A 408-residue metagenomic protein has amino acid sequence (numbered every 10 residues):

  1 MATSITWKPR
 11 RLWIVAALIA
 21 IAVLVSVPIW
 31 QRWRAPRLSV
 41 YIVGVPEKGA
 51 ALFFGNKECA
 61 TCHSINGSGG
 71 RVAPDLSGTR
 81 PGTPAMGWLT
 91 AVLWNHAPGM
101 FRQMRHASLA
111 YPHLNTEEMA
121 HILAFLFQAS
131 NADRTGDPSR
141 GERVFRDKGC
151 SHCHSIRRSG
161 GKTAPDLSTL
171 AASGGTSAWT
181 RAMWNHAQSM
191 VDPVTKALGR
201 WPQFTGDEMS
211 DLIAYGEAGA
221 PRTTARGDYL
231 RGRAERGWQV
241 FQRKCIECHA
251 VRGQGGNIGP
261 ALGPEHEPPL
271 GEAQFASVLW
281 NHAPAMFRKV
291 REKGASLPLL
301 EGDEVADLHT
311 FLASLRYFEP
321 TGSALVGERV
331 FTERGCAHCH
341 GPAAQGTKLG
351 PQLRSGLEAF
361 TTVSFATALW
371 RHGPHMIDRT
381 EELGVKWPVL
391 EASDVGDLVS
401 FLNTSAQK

Functional and structural regions predicted by a protein language model:
M1-A51, R200-S210, G227, P268 (+4 more regions): N-terminal export/targeting leaders of redox proteins
W30-P46, S64-G82, M119-D137, S151-A172 (+3 more regions): Conserved N-terminal glycine/acidic-rich loop preference
R32-F54, H121-R146, D211-V240, D307-T332 (+2 more regions): Electrostatic cytochrome c docking/interface patches
V45-K48, G55-T61, N66, H96 (+12 more regions): Short pre-active-site segment immediately N-terminal to redox-active cysteine/selenocysteine motifs in thiol-based
E47, A51, A60, P74 (+23 more regions): Solvent-exposed, polar/charged alpha-helical surfaces in well-ordered, non-transmembrane soluble domains, broadly
S64-H96, E142-R143, H152-A187, W238 (+3 more regions): Gly/Gly-Pro-rich "capping" loops immediately C-terminal to redox-active cysteine motifs in periplasmic/lumenal
G70-R80, W94-M119, K162-L170, W184-M209 (+4 more regions): Axial heme c-ligation environment in periplasmic c-type cytochrome domains
R200, D207-R233, I246-E267: Accessory recognition modules or surfaces
